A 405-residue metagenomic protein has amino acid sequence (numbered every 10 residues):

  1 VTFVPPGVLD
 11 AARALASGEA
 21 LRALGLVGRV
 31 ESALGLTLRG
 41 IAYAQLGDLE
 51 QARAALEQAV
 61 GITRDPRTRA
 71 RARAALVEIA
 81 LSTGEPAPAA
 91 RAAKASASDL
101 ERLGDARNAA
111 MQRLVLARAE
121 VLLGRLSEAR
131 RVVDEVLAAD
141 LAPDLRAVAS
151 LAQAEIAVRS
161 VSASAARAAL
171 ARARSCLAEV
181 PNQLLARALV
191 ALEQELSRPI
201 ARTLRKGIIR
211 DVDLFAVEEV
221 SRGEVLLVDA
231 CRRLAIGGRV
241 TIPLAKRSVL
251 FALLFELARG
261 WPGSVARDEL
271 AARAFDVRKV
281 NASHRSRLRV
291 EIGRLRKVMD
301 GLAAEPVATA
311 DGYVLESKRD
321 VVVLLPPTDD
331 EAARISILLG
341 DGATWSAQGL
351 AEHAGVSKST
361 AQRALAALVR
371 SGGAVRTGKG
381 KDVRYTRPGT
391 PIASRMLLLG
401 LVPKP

Functional and structural regions predicted by a protein language model:
P5, L34, I41, R71 (+6 more regions): Residue register of alpha-helical TPR repeats
L24, E31, E57-G61, K94-D105 (+2 more regions): Amphipathic alpha-helical segments of tetratricopeptide repeats
A186-F251, F255, K297, L302-E331: Short boundary/linker motifs that mark transitions into or out of structured domains
V240-F275, L295, E331-I335, D341: Short amphipathic alpha-helical recognition elements used for nucleic-acid or partner binding across transcription
N281, L288-V323, A366-D382: DNA-binding patch around the recognition helix
V314-D329, K379-L401: Short, cationic-aromatic polyanion-contact patches
